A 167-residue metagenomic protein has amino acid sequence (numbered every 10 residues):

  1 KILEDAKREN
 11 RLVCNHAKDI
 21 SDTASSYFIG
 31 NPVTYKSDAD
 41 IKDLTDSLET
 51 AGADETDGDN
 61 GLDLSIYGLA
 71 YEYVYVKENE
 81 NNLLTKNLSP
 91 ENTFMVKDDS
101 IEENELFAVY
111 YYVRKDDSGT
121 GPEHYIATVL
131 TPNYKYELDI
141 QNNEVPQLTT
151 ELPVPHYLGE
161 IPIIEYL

Functional and structural regions predicted by a protein language model:
K1-N87, I101-E102, D116-G119: Extended, helix-rich architectural segments
G58-L167: Structured, contiguous alpha/beta core segments that scaffold functional sites
